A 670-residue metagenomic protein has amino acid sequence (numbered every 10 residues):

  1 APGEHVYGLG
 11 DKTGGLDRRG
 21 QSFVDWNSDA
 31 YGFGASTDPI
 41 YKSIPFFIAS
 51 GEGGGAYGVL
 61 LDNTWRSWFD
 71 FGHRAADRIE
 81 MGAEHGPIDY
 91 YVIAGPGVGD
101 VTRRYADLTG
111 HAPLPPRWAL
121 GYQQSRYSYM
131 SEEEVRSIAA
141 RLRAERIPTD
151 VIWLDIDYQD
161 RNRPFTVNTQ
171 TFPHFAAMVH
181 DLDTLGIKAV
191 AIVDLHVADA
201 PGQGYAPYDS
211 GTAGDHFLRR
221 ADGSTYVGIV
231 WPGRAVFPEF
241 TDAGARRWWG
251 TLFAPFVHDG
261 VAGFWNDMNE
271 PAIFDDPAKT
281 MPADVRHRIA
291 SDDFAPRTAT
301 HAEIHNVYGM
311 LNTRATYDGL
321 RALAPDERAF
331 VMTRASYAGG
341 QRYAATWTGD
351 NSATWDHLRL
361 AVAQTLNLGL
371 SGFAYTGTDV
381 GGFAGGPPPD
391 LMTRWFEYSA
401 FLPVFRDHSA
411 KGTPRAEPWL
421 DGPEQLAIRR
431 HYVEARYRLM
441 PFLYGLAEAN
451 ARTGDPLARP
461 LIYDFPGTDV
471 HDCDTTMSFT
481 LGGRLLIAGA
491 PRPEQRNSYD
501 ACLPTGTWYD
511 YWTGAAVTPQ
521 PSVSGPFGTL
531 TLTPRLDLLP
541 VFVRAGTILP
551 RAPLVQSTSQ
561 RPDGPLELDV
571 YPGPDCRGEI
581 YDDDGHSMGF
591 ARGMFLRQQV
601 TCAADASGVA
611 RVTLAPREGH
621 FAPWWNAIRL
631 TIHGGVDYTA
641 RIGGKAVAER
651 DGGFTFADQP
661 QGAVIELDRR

Functional and structural regions predicted by a protein language model:
A1-P116, R126-Y127, E132, A139-A144 (+5 more regions): Catalytic and substrate-binding clefts that recognize carbohydrates or anionic sugar/phosphate headgroups
D11, I48-S50, L60-N63, F71-G72 (+11 more regions): Glycine-rich, histidine-containing beta strand-loop boundary motifs that form or position
W26-G34, P39-P45, A49, A106 (+8 more regions): Short alpha-helical segments and helix-capping/turn motifs at coil-helix boundaries
F46, Y105, L142, L182 (+4 more regions): A residue-level signal for conserved active-site and pocket-lining positions in enzyme catalytic cores
Y122-E133, V236-A245: Active-site mouth loops of central-metabolism enzymes
P148-R429, D464-P466, T475, L481 (+2 more regions): Aromatic- and carboxylate-enriched substrate-binding clefts and catalytic-loop regions of carbohydrate-active enzymes
Y317-V331, A335-W347, L360-Q364, L368-T378 (+2 more regions): Catalytic core of carbohydrate-active enzymes
P660-R670: Surface-exposed interaction regions enriched in Ser/Thr/Asp/Glu that occur as long low-complexity tracts or repetitive
